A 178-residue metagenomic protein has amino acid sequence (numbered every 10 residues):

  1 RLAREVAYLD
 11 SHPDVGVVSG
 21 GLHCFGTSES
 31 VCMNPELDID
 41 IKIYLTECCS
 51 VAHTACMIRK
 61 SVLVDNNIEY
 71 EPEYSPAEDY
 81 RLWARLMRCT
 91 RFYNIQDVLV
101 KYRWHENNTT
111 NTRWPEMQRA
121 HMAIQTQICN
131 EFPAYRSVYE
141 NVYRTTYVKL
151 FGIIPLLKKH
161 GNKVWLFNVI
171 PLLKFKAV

Functional and structural regions predicted by a protein language model:
R1-C32: Conserved donor NDP-sugar-binding/catalytic core segment of glycosyltransferases
R4, Y8, R81-L82, I124: Hydrophobic side chains within alpha-helical segments
A7, S11-D14, D65, R88 (+1 more regions): Secondary-structure boundary motif
V15, T90-Y93, Y135: Secondary-structure boundary/capping positions in well-ordered alpha/beta enzyme cores
G20-T27, V31-A120: Conserved nucleotide-sugar donor-binding catalytic segment
C56-M57, P115-Y147, V178: C-terminal, non-catalytic tails of nucleotide-sugar-dependent glycosyltransferases
N141-V178: Repetitive, compositionally biased segments used for assembly/scaffolding
